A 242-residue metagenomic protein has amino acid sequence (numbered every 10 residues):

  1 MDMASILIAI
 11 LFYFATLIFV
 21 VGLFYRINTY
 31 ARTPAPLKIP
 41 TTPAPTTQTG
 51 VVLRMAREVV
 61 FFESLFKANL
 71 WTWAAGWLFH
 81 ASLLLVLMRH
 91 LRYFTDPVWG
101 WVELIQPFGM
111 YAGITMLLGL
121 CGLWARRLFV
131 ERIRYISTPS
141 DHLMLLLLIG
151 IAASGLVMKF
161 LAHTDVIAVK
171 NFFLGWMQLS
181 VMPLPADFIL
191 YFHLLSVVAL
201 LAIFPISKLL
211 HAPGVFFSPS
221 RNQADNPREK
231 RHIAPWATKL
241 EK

Functional and structural regions predicted by a protein language model:
M1-A9, P36-I39, V102-Q106: Membrane-interface helix-loop-helix junctions at boundaries between adjacent transmembrane segments
M1-R26, K170-F192: Long, highly hydrophobic alpha-helical transmembrane signal-anchor segments
I10-T41, L87-R89, G155-L156, A202-P205: Hydrophobic alpha-helical membrane-embedded segments
V20, P45, T49-V52, A68 (+1 more regions): Generic structural signal for well-ordered secondary structure
R26-F62, N226, K230: Membrane-interface amphipathic/juxtamembrane segments adjacent to transmembrane helices
F62-P227, I233-K242: Long, contiguous internal "core" modules enriched in hydrophobic/ aromatic residues
